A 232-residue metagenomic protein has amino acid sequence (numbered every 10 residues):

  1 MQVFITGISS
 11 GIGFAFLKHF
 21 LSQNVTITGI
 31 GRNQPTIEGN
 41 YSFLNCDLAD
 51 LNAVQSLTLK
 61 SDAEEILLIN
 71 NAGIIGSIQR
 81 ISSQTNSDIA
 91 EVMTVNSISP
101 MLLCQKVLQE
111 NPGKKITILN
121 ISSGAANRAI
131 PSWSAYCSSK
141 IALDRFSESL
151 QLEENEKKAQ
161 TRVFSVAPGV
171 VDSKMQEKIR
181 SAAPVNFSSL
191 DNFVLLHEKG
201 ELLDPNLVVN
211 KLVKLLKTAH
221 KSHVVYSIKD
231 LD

Functional and structural regions predicted by a protein language model:
S9-K18: N-terminal Rossmann NAD(P)H-binding glycine-rich loop of SDR-like oxidoreductase domains
E38-L51: Rossmann-fold cofactor-recognition segment
I74-A90, S132: Conserved mid-core segment of classical short-chain dehydrogenase/reductases
Q84, A129-C137, S149: Active-site loop-to-helix junction immediately N-terminal to the catalytic Tyr of the SDR YXXXK motif in Rossmann-fold
C104, S139: Active-site helix of classical SDR
S123: Residue(s) in the substrate-gating loop at a strand-loop-helix junction that position the organic substrate next
S165, S173, A183-D232: C-terminal helical subdomain
